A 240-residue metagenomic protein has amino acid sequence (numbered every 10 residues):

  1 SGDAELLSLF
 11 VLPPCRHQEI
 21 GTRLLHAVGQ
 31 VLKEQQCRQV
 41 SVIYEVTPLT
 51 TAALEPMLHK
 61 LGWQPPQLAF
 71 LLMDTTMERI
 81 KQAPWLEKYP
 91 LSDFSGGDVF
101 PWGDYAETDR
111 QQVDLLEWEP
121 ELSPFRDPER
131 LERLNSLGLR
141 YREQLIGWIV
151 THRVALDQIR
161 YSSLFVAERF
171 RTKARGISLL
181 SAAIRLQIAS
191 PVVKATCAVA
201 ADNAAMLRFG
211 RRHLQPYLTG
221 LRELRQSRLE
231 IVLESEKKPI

Functional and structural regions predicted by a protein language model:
S1-A4, L9, E117-E168: A conserved beta-strand-loop-helix scaffold within acyl/acetyltransferase catalytic domains
D3-H17, Y105, D109-L116: N-terminal-biased segments
F10-P13, V46, F165-E168, V199: Structured beta->alpha junctions
V11, H17-E34, V166, T172-Q187 (+1 more regions): Conserved acetyl-CoA-binding loop-helix of GNAT-fold acetyltransferases
T22-L25, K33-T51, E55-L61, A69 (+1 more regions): Long, mid-chain structured domain cores
L32-T47, Q187-A201: Conserved GNAT acetyl-CoA-binding A-motif
P56-L86, V192-I240: Active-site/acyl-donor-binding loops of N-acyltransferases
A83-S123, P239-I240: Short amphipathic alpha-helix that is part of the acyltransferase structural core
